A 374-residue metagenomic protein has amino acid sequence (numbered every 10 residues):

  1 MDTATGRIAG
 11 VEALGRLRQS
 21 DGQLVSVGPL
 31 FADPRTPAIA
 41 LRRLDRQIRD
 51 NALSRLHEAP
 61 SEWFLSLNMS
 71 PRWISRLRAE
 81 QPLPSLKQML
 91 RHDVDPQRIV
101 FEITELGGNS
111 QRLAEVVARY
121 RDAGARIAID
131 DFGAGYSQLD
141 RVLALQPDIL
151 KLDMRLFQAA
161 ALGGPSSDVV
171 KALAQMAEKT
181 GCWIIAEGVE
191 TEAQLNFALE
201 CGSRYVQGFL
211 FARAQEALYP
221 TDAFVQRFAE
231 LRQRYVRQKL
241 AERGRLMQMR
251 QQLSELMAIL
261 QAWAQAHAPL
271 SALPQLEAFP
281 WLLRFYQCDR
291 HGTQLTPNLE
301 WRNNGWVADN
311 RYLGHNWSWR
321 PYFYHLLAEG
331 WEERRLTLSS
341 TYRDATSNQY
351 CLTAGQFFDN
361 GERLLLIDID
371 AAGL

Functional and structural regions predicted by a protein language model:
M1-A9, R16-G22, E102-N109, F132-D140 (+2 more regions): EAL-family c-di-GMP phosphodiesterase catalytic domain
M1-D93, E277-P280: Bacterial c-di-GMP phosphodiesterase EAL domain
M1-G22, N68-L77, G108, Y136 (+2 more regions): Sensory/regulatory domains in signal-transduction proteins
L17-P34, R213, A217, W301-S318: A short, polar/charged loop-to-alpha-helix boundary motif
V27-G28, T36-R46, L53-P60, F228-A264 (+1 more regions): Juxtadomain coupling helices with adjacent low-complexity linkers
R98-I99, V116-D130, A177-A186: Short beta-strand/loop segments at the ligand-binding rim of alpha/beta enzyme cores
R250-W301: Extracytoplasmic/periplasmic sensory segments of membrane signal-transduction proteins
R284-A328: Extracellular/periplasmic ligand-sensing ectodomains of membrane signal-transduction proteins
